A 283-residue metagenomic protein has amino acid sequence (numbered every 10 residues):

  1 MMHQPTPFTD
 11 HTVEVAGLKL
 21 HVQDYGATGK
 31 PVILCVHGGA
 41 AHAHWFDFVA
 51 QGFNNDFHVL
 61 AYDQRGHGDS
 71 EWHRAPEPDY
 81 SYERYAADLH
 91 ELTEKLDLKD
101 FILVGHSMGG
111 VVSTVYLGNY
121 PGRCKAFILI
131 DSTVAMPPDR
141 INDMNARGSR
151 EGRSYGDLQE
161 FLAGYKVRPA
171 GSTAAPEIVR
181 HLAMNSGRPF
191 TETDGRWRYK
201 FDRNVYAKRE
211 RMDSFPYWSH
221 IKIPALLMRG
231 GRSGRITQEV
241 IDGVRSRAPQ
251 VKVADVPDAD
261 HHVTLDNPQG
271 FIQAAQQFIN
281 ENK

Functional and structural regions predicted by a protein language model:
M1-L34, N55-F57, L98-K99, P249 (+1 more regions): Alpha/beta-hydrolase fold catalytic core
L18-W72: Conserved HGGG/HGGXW glycine-rich cap/lid loop of the alpha/beta-hydrolase fold
Q23, F48, A61-V104, Q273: Active-site loop/oxyanion-hole signature of alpha/beta-hydrolase fold enzymes
G105, G109, S113: Gly/Ala-rich beta-loop-alpha elbow adjacent to hydrolase catalytic centers
T114-G118, K125-L158: Flexible "cap/lid" loop of the alpha/beta hydrolase fold
G156-M212: Conserved alpha/beta-hydrolase catalytic His-Asp/Glu region
P189-R247, K252-D255: Conserved serine/cysteine hydrolase catalytic core
A259-P268, I272: Catalytic histidine-centered segment of alpha/beta-hydrolase-like enzymes
